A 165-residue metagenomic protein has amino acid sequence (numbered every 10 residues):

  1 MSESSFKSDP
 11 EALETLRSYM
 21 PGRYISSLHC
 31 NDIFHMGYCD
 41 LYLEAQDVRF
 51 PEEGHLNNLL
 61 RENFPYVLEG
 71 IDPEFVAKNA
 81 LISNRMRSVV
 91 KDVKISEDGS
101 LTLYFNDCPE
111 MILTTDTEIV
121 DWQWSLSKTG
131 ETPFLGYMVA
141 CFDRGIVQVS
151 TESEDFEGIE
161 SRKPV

Functional and structural regions predicted by a protein language model:
M1-V165: Surface-exposed, interaction-prone regions used to assemble/regulate multi-protein complexes
